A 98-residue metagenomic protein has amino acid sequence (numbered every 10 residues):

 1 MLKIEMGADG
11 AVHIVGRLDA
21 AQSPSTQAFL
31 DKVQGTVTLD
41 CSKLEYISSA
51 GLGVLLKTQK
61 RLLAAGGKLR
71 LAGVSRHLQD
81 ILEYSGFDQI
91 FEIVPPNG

Functional and structural regions predicted by a protein language model:
M1-H13: Short beta-strand/loop segment at the start of cytosolic alpha/beta domains
V12, N97-G98: A short acidic, often aromatic-flanked loop/helix-cap motif at beta-alpha or helix-coil junctions that lines enzyme
A20-F91: Amphipathic alpha-helical interaction surfaces in cytosolic regulatory modules
E92-P96: Short acidic-hydrophobic, aromatic-tinged amphipathic segments that line or gate anion-handling sites
